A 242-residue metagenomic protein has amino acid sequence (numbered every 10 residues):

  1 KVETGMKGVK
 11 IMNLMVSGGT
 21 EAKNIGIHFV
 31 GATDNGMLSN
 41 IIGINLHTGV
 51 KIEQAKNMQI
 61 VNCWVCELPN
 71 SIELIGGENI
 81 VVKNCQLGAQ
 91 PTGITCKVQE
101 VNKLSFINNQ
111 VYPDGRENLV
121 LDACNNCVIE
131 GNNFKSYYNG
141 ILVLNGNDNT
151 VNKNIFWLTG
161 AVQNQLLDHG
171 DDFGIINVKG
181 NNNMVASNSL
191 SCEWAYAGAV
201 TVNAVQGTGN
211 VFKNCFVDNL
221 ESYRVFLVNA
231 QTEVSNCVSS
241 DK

Functional and structural regions predicted by a protein language model:
K1-M12, S17-D34, I52-A55, L74 (+4 more regions): Extracellular beta-strand-rich solenoid/capping regions of secreted or surface-exposed proteins that bind or remodel
K7, K23-I25, D34, T48 (+15 more regions): The right-handed parallel beta-helix/beta-solenoid scaffold, focusing on the short coil/turn and N-cap positions
L14, I41, C63, C85 (+9 more regions): Consensus "Asn ladder" position of solenoid repeat domains
G18, K23, D34, I44-N45 (+12 more regions): Residues in short coils/turns that link rungs of repeat/solenoid architectures in beta-rich domains
I27, V50, I60, I72 (+11 more regions): Fold-core signature of tandem repeat domains
Q110, R116-L190, G198: Eukaryotic tandem repeat interaction scaffolds
T208-K242: Leucine-rich solenoid repeat scaffolds
